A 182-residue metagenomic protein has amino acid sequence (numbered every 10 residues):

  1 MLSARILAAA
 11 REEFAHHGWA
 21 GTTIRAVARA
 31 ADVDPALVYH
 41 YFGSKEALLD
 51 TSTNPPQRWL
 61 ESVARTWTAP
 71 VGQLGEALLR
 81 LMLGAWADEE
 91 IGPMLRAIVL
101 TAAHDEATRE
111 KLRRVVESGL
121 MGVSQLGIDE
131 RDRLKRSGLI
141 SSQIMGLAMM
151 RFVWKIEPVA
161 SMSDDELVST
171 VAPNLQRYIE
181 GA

Functional and structural regions predicted by a protein language model:
R5, A9-A47, T51: Helix-turn-helix
K45, P56, E90, L112-L120 (+1 more regions): Hydrophobic/aromatic residues within well-ordered alpha-helical segments
D50-A77: Amphipathic alpha-helical linker/stalk segments
S62-T68, L78-A85, A103-T108: A ubiquitous short alpha-helical element
M82, L95-A102, I140-I144, A148: Short alpha-helical scaffolding segments that buttress acidic/His motifs in well-ordered protein cores
W86-E117: Amphipathic alpha-helical segments used for helix-helix packing
R109-R114, S124-Y178, A182: Hydrophobic/aromatic-rich alpha-helical bundle segments in the mid-to-C-terminal region
